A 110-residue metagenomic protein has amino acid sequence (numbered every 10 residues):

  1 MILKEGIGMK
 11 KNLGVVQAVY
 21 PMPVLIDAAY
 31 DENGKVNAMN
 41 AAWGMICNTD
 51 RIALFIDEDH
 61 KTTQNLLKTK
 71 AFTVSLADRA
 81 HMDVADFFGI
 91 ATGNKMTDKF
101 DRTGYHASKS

Functional and structural regions predicted by a protein language model:
M1-M39, M45-S110: Active-site-proximal mixed secondary-structure blocks
